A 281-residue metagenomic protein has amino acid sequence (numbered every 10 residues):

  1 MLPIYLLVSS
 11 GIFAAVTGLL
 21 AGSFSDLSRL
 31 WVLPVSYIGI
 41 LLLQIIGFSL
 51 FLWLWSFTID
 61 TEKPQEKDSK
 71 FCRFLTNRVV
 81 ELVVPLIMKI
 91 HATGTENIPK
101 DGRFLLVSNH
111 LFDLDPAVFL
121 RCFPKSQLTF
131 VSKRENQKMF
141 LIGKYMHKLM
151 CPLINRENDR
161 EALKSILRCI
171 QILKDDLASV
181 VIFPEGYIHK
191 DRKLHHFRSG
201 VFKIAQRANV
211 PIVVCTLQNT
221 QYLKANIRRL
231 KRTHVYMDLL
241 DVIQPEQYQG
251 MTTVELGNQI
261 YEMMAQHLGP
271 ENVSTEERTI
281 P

Functional and structural regions predicted by a protein language model:
M1-F104: Membrane-anchoring hydrophobic helices of lipid-metabolizing enzymes
L6-S9, L163-P281: Non-catalytic C-terminal accessory region of glycerolipid acyltransferases and related lyso-lipid remodeling enzymes
W55-N77, P85, K100-D159: Catalytic core of membrane glycerolipid acyltransferases/transacylases, capturing the structured, soluble-facing
P85-I87, K125, M146-K148, D175 (+2 more regions): Short, well-ordered coil/turn elements that cap or connect secondary structure elements
A92, L106, F130, M237-L239: Generic preference for hydrophobic
A92-T93, P152-N155, P245: Short acidic-hydrophobic, aromatic-tinged amphipathic segments that line or gate anion-handling sites
